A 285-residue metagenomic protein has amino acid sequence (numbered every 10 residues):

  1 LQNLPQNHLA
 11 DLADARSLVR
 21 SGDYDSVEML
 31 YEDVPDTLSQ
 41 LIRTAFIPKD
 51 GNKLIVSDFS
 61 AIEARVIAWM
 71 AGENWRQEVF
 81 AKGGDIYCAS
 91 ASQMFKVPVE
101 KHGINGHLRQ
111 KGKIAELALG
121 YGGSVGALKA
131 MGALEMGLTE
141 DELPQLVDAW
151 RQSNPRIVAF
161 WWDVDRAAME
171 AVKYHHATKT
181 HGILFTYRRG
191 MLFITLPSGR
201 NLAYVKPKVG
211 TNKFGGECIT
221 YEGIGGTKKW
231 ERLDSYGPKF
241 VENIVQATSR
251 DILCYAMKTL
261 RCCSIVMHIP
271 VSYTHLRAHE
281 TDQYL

Functional and structural regions predicted by a protein language model:
L1-E280: Conserved catalytic core of nucleotide polymerization and phosphodiester-bond processing enzymes
Y284: Cationic, low-complexity basic patches in intrinsically disordered or flexible, solvent-exposed regions
